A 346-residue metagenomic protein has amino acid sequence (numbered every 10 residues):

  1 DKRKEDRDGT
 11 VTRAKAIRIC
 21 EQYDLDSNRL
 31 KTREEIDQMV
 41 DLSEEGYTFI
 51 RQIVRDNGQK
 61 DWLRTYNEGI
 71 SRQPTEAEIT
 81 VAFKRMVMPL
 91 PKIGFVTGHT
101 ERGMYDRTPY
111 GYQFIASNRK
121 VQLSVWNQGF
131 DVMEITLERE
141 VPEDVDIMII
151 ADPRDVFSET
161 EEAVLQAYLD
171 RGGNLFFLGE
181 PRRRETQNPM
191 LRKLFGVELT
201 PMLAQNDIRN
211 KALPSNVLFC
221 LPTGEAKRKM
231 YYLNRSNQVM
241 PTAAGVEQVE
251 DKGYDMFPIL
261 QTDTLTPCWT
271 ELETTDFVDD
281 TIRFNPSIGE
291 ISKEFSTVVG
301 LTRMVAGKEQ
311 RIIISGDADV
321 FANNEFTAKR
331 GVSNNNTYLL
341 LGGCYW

Functional and structural regions predicted by a protein language model:
D1-F114, R119: Hydrophobic targeting/anchoring helices
Q113-W346: Acidic, S/T/G-rich, low-cysteine, solvent-exposed domains in lumenal/extracellular/periplasmic regions of secretory
